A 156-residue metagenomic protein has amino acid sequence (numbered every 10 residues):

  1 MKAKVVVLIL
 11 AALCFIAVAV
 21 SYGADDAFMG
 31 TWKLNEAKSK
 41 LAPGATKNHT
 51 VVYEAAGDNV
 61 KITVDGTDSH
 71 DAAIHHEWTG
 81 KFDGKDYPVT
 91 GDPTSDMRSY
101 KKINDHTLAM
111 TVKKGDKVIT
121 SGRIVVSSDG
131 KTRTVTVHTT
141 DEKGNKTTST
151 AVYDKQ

Functional and structural regions predicted by a protein language model:
M1-L10: Bacterial N-terminal signal peptides that target proteins for export
I9-V18: Bacterial N-terminal signal peptides
Y22-Q156: Hydrophobic small-molecule pocket/channel-lining residues, especially in calycin-type beta-barrels
